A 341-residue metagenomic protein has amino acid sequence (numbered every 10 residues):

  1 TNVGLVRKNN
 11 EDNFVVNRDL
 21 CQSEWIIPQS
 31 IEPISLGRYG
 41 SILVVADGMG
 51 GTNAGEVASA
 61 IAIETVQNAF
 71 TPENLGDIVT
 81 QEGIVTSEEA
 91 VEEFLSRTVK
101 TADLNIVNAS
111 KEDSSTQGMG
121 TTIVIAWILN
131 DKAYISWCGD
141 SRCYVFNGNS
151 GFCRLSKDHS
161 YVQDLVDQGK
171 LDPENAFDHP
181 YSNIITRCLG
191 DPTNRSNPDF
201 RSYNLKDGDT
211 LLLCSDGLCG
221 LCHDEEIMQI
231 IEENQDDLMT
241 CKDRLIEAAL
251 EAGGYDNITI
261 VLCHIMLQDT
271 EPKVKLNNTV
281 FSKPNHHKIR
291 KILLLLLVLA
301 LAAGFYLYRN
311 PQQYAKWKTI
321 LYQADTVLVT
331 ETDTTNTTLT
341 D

Functional and structural regions predicted by a protein language model:
T1-D341: PP2C/PPM-type serine/threonine phosphatase catalytic domain
